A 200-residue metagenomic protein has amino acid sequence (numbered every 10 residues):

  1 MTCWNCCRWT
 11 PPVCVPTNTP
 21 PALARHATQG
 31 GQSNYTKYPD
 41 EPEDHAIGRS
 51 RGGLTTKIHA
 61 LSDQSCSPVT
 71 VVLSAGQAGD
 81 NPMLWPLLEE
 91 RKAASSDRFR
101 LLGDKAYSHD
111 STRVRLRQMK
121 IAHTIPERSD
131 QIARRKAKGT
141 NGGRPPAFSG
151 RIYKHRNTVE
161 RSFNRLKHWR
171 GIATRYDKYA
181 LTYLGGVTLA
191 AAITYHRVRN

Functional and structural regions predicted by a protein language model:
M1-H45, S50, S62-D63: Active-site- or DNA-interface-adjacent structural scaffold in DNA-acting proteins
C6-T17, A60-C66, L84, F99-D110 (+3 more regions): Short, conserved catalytic/metal-binding motifs centered on acidic residues
G48-R51, T174-L184: Structural motif
T55-H59: Short glycine-rich loop/turn motifs
V72-A94: Active-site beta-loop-alpha junctions of metal-dependent nucleic acid enzymes, especially the RNase H-like/DDE
S96-R100, K105-Y176: Helix-centered, glycine/charged polyanion-binding patches within enzymatic domains that contact phosphate-containing
G186-N200: Charged phosphate-binding loop/patch that engages nucleotide di/tri-phosphates or the phosphate backbone of nucleic
